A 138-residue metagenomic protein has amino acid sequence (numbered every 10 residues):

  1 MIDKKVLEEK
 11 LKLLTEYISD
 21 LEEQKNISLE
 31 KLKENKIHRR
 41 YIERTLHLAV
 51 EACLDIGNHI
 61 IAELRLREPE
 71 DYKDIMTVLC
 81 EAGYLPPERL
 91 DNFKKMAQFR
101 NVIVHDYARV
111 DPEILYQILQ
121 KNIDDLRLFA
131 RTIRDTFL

Functional and structural regions predicted by a protein language model:
M1-L138: Solvent-exposed interaction patches of small proteins and small membrane subunits
